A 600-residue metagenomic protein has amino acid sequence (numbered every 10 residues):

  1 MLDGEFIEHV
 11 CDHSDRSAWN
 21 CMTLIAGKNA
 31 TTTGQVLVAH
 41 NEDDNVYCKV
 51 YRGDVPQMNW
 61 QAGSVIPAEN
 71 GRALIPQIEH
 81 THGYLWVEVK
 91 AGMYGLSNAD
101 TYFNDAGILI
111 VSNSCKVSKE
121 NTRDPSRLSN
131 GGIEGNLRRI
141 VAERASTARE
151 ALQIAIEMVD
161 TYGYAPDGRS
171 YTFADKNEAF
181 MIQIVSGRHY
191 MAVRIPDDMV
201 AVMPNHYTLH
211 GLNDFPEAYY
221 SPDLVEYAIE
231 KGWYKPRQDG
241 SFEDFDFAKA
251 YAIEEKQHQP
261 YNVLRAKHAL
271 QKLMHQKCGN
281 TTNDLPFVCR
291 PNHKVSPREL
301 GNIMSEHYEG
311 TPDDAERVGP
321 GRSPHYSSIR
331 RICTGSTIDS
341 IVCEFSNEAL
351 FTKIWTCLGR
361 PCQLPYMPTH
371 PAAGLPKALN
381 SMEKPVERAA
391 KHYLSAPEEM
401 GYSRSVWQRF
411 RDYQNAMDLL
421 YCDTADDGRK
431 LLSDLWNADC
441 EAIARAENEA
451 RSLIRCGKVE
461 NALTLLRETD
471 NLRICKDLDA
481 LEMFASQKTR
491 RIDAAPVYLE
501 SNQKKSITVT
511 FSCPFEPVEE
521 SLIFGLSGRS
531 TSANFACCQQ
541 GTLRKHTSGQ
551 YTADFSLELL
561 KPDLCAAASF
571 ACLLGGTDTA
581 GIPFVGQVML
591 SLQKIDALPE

Functional and structural regions predicted by a protein language model:
L2-E134, I154-V288, N292-K294: A contiguous strand-loop segment
R317-C440: Substrate-recognition/cap regions that form aromatic- and gly/pro-loop-enriched pockets for small-molecule ligands
A416-T489: Histidine-centered catalytic/metal-binding microenvironments
M483-P514, I595-P599: Short, compositionally biased P/S/T/A/G/V-rich stretches that sit at domain boundaries
S512-E520, D563-L564: A short beta-turn/strand-edge loop motif at beta-sheet boundaries
H546-E558: Aromatic sugar-binding surface patches on proteins that engage polysaccharides or sugar-phosphate polymers
K561-S569: Short glycine/proline/serine/threonine-rich loop/turn segments at secondary-structure transition edges
I582-E600: Short beta-strand elements
